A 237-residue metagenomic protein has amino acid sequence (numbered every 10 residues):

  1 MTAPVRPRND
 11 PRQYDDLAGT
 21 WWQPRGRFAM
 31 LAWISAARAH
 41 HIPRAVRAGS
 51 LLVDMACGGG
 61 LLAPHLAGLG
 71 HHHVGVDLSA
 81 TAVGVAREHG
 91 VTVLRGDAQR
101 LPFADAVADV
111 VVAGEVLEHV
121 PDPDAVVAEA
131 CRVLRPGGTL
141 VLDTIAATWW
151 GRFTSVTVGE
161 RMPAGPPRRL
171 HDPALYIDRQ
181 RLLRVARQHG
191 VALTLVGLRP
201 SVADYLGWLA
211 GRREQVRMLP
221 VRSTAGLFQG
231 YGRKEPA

Functional and structural regions predicted by a protein language model:
M1-W22: N-terminal, positively charged/glycine-rich alpha-helical extensions of SAM-dependent methyltransferases
A32-G49: Conserved alpha-helix/loop element of class I SAM-dependent methyltransferases that forms part of the SAM/SAH-binding
V53, G59-R100: Class I SAM-dependent methyltransferase SAM/SAH-binding core
V112: A conserved beta-strand element that flanks and buttresses the S-adenosyl-L-methionine
D124-P136: A short glycine-rich, Lys/Arg-flanked "PGG" loop and its adjoining helix->strand segment in the class I
V141-A164: Conserved class I S-adenosyl-L-methionine
T144, P163-R181: Acceptor-substrate binding/catalytic loop of class I
M162, Q180, R184-Q188, A192-A237: A C-terminal cap/extension of S-adenosyl-L-methionine-dependent methyltransferases that defines the acceptor-substrate
